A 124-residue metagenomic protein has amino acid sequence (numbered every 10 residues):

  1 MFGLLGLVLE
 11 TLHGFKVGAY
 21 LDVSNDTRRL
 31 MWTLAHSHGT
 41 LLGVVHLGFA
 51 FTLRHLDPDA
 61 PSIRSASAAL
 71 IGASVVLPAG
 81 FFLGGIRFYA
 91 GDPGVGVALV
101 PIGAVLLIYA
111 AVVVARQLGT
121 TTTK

Functional and structural regions predicted by a protein language model:
M1-H36, T40-K124: Polytopic transmembrane helical bundles with strong interfacial aromatic enrichment
